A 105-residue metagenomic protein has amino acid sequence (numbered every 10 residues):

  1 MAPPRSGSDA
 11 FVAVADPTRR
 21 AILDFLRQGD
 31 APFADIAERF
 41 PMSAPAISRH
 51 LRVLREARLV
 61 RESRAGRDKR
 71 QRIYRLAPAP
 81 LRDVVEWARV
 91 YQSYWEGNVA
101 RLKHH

Functional and structural regions predicted by a protein language model:
M1-S6, R82-H105: Amphipathic alpha-helical dimerization/coiled-coil segments that flank or bridge DNA-binding/regulatory modules
A2-S43, Q71-R82: N-terminal helix-turn-helix DNA-binding core of bacterial DNA-binding proteins
V12, D24, R55, V85 (+1 more regions): A cross-family signal for key residues in well-ordered alpha-helices that form functional helical elements
D30, F40, A44, L51 (+4 more regions): Short amphipathic alpha-helical/adjacent loop interface patches that line ligand and macromolecule-binding sites
D35, E56-R75: Beta-hairpin "wing" of winged helix-turn-helix
E38, R49, R55-E56: Alpha-helical residues within the helix-turn-helix
L51, R67-K69, R82-W87: Short, structured secondary-structure boundary patches
